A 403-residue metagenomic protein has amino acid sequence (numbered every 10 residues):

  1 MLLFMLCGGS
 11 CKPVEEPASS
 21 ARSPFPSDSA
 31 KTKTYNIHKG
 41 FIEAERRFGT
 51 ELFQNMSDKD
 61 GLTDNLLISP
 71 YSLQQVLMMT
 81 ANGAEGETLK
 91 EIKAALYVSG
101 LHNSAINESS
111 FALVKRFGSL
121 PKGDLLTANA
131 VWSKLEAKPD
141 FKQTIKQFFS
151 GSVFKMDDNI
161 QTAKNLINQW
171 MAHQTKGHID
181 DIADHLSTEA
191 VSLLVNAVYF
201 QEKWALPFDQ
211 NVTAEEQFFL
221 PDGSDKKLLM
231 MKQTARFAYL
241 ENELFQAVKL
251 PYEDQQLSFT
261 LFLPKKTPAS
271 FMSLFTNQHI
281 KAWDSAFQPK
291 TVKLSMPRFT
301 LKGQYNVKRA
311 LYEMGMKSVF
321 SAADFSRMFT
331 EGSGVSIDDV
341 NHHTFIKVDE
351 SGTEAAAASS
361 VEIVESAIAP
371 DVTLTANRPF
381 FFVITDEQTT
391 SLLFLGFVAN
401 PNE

Functional and structural regions predicted by a protein language model:
M1-D158, N402: Detector for small/aliphatic-rich hydrophobic stretches
G9-C11, A21-S29, S285, E331-G334 (+4 more regions): Non-catalytic interaction/Regulatory regions outside core domains
T63, N103-K265, S285-A367: Non-catalytic, conformational "gating/processing" segments within enzyme and secreted inhibitor domains
P70-Q74, T188-S192, T389: Short alpha-helical patches at coil-to-helix transitions and adjacent helical residues in well-structured domains
T88-I92, A269-F271, G303-Y305, A356 (+1 more regions): Extracytoplasmic/secreted cell-surface and envelope-processing proteins
L89-I92, K142-T144, A205-Q210, M272-S273 (+1 more regions): Short, solvent-exposed loop/turn and secondary-structure capping segments
L194, Q246-F262, I363, I368-E403: Extended hydrophobic
P264-Q288: Internal alpha/beta scaffold segment
